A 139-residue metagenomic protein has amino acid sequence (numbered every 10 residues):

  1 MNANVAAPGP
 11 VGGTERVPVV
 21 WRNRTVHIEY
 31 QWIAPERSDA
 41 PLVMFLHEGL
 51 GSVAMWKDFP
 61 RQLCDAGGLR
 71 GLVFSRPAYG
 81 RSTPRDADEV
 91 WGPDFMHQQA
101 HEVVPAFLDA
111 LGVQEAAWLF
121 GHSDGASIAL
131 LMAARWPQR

Functional and structural regions predicted by a protein language model:
M1-M44, A66-L69: Alpha/beta-hydrolase fold catalytic core
Q31, V73-F120: Active-site loop/oxyanion-hole signature of alpha/beta-hydrolase fold enzymes
Q31-R85: Conserved HGGG/HGGXW glycine-rich cap/lid loop of the alpha/beta-hydrolase fold
R37, A110-V113, P137-Q138: Alpha-helix termination/capping residues and helix-transition junctions
G51-D58, Q99-E102, S127: Short, conserved clusters of charged catalytic residues that mark active-site and nucleotide-handling motifs
K57, P105, L130-A134: Short, hydrophobic alpha-helix immediately C-terminal to the catalytic nucleophile
F59-C64, D88-W91, R135-P137: Glycine-rich, phosphate-binding/catalytic loops in enzymes
E115-R139: Conserved hydrolase catalytic core segment
